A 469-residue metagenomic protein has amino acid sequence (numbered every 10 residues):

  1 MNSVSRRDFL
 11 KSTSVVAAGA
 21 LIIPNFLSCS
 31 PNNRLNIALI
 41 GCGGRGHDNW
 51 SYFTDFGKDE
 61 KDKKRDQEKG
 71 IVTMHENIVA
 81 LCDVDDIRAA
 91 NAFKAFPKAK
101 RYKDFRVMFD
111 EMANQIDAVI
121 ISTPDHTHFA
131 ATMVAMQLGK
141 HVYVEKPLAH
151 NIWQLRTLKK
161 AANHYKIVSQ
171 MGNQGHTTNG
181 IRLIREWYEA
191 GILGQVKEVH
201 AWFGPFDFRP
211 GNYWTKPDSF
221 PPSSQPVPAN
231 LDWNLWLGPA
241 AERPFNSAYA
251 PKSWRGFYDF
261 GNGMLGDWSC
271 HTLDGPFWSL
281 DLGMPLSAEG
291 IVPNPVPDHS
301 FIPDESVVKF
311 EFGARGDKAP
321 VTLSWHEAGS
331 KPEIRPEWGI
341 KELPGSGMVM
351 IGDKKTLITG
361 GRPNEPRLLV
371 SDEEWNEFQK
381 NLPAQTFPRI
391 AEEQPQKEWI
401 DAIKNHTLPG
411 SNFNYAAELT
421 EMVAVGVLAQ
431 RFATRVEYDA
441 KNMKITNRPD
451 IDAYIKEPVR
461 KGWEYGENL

Functional and structural regions predicted by a protein language model:
M1-H141, R156-S169: N-terminal glycine-/serine-/threonine-rich beta1-alpha1-beta2 phosphate-ribose binding loop of Rossmann-like
N49, R88, A92, A131 (+6 more regions): Alpha-helical packing segments of well-folded alpha/beta enzyme cores
D85-R88, S122-H128, L148-H150, L155 (+4 more regions): Short, solvent-exposed turn/loop segments enriched in Gly/Ser/Thr/Pro and often Arg
R101, H128, T177-G180, E392 (+1 more regions): Conserved donor sugar-nucleotide recognition element shared by glycan-biosynthetic enzymes
G139-N151: ADP-ribose/adenylate-binding Rossmann-like module
K146, G191, H406: Conserved G/P- and acidic residue-centered "switch" motifs that form tight phosphate/ATP-binding loops in soluble
T157-G175, I184, Q195-V199: Rossmann-fold dehydrogenase core element
L183, Q195, H200-N414, T420-L469: Contiguous beta-strand/loop segments that form the cofactor/metal-binding neighborhood of enzyme cores
